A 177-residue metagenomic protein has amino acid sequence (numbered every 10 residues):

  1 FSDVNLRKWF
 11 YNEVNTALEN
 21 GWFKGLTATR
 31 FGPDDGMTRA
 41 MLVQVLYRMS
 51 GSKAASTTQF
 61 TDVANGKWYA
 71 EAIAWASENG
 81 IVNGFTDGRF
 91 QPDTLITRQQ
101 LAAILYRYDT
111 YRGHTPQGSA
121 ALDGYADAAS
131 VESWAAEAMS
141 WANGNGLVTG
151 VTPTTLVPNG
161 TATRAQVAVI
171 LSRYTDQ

Functional and structural regions predicted by a protein language model:
F1-Y11, K24-A72, E78-Q99, L105-A136 (+2 more regions): Feature responds to low-complexity, polar/acidic, surface-exposed segments characteristic of secreted/exported proteins
L18, S77-E78, N143: Alpha-helix C-terminal capping/helix-coil junction sites
E137-G146: Short glycine/proline-rich, acidic loop/turn segments that cap or connect secondary-structure elements
V167-V169: Short, structured beta-strand segments at or near domain termini in extracellular proteins/domains
